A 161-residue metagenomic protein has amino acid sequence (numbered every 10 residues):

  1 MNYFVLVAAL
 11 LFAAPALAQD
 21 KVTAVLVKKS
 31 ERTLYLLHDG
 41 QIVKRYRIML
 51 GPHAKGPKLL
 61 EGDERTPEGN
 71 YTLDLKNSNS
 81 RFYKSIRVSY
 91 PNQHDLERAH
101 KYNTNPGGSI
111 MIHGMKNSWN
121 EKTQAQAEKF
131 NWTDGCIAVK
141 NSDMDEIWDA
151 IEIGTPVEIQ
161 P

Functional and structural regions predicted by a protein language model:
M1-V7: Sec-dependent signal peptide recognition, specifically the positively charged N-region followed immediately by
A13-P15: N-terminal signal peptide c-region/cleavage motif recognized by signal peptidases
A18-E61, P161: Intrinsically disordered, low-complexity, Pro/Ser/Thr/Asn/Gly/Ala-rich spacer/linker segments adjacent to signal
Q19-T23, L50-L75, Q93-R98, E121 (+1 more regions): N-terminal post-signal-peptidase region of extra-cytosolic proteins
D20-V22, K29-E31, V43-R45, T66-E68 (+4 more regions): Extracytoplasmic
Y35-L37, D74, H113: Beta-strand residues in well-ordered beta-sheet regions across diverse protein folds
N77-P161: Exported/periplasmic cell-wall-interacting domains
